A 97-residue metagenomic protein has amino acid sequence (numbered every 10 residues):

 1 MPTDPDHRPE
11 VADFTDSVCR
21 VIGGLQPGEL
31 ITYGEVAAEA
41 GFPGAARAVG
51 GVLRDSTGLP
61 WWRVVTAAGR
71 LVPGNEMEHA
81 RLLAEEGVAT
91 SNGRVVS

Functional and structural regions predicted by a protein language model:
P2-S97: Nucleic acid-binding interface residues in structured DNA/RNA-binding domains, emphasizing the DNA-engaging scaffolds
